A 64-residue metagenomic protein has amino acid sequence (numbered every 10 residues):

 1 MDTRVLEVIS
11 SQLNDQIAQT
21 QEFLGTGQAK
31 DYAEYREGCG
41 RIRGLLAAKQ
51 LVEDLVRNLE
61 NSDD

Functional and structural regions predicted by a protein language model:
M1, R57-D64: Short intrinsically disordered terminal tails
M1-A29: N-terminal acidic leader/helix
A29-E60: Short, charge-rich amphipathic interface segments used for partner binding and complex assembly
